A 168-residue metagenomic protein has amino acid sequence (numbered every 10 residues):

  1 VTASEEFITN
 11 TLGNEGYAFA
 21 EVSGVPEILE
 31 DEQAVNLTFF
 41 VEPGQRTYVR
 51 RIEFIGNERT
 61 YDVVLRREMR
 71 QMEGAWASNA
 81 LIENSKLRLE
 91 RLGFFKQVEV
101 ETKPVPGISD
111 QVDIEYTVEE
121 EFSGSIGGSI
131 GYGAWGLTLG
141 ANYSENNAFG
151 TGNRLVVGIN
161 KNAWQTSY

Functional and structural regions predicted by a protein language model:
V1-L137, N142, V156-S167: Periplasmic polypeptide-binding modules associated with outer-membrane biogenesis and secretion
A148-R154: Short loop/turn motifs that connect adjacent beta-strands in outer-membrane beta-barrel proteins
